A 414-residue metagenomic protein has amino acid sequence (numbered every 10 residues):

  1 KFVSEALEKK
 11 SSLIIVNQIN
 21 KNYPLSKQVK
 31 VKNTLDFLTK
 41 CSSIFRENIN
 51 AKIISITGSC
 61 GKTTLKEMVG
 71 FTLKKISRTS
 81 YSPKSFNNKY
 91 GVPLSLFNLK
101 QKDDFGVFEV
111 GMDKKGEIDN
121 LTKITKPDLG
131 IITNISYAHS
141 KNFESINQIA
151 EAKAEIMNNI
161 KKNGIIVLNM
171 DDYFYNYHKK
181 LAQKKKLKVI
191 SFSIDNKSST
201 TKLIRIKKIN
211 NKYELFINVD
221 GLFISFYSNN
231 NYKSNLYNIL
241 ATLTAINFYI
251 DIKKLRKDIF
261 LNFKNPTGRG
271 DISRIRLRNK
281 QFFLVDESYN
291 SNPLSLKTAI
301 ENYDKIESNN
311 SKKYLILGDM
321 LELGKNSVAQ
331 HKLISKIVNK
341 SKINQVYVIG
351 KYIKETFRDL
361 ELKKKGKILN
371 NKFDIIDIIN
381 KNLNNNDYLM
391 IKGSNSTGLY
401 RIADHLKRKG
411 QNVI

Functional and structural regions predicted by a protein language model:
K1-I19: Extracellular/luminal Protease-associated
L7-E8, T122-K123, N339: Non-catalytic positions within long, well-ordered alpha-helices that form the structural scaffold/packing of enzyme
I14-N22, M170-Y173, I194-D195, G350-K354 (+1 more regions): Short, polar loop motifs at secondary-structure junctions
Q18-S26, N176-Q183, E355-L362: Short loop/helix-cap segments at secondary-structure boundaries that form the rim of catalytic
S26-D36: N-terminal pre-Walker A segment at the start of P-loop NTPase domains
L35-M170, F174-L187, L243, N247 (+3 more regions): Phosphate-binding loop of NTP-binding sites
S80, D128, N142, A154 (+7 more regions): ATP-dependent carboxylate-amine ligase
N98-L99, V110-A138, N176-S225, N262-R276: Extended acidic/charged loop-beta regions that coordinate divalent cations and stabilize anionic phosphate/carboxylate
